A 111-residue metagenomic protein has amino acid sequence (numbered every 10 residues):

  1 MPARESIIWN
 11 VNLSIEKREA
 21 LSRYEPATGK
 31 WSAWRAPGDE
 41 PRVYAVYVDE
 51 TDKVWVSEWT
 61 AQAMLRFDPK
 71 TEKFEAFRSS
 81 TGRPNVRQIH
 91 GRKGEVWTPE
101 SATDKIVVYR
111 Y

Functional and structural regions predicted by a protein language model:
M1-N10, D39-K53, G82-G94: Beta-rich, blade/repeat-based domains predominating in secreted/periplasmic proteins but also intracellular
I7-R18, V54-W59, T98-A102: Conserved beta-strand positions in repeat-built beta-propeller and related beta-rich domains
R18, T28, T51, T60-A61 (+2 more regions): Surface-exposed loop/turn positions within WD40 beta-propeller blades
E19-R23, Q62-R66, K105-V107: A short loop-to-beta-strand structural motif that recurs across blades of beta-propeller domains
E25-G29, D68-E72, R110-Y111: Short loop/turn segments that connect beta-strands within beta-propeller blades
K30-A36, K73-R78: A short beta-strand motif characteristic of beta-propeller blades
W55-S57, R66, A76-R78, I89-H90 (+1 more regions): Conserved active-site loop/cleft motifs that coordinate metal ions or position small ligands
R83-Y111: Blade-level signature of beta-propeller repeat domains, shared across WD40, Kelch, NHL, RCC1 and BNR/Asp-box propellers
